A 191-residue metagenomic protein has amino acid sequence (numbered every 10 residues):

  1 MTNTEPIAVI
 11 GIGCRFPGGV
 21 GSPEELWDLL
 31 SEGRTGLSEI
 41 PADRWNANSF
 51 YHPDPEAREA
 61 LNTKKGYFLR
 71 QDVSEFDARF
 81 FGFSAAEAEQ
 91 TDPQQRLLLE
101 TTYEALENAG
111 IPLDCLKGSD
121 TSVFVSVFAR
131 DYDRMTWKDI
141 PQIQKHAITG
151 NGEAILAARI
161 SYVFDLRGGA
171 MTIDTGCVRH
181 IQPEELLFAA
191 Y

Functional and structural regions predicted by a protein language model:
T2-Y191: Cys-dependent condensing catalytic cores that perform Claisen condensation/acyl-transfer in fatty-acid/polyketide
